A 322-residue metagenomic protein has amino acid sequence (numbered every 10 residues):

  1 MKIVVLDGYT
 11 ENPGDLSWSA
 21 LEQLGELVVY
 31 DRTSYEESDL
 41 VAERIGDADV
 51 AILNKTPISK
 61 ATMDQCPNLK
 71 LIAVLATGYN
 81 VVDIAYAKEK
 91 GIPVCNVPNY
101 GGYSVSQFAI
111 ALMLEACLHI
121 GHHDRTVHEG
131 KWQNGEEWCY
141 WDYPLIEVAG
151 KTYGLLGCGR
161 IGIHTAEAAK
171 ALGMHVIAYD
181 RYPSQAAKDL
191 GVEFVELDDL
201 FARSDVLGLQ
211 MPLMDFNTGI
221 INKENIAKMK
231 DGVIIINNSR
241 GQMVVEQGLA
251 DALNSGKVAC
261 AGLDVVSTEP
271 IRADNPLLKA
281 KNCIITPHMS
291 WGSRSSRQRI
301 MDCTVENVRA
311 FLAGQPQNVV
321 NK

Functional and structural regions predicted by a protein language model:
M1-C95, N222: An N-terminal-biased, well-structured beta-alpha scaffold segment characteristic of Rossmann-like dinucleotide-binding
L6-D7, G154-L156: Conserved N-terminal Rossmann-fold NAD(P)-binding element of oxidoreductases
D49-V50, L71, V206, I234 (+2 more regions): Short, Asp-centered acidic motifs that coordinate Mg2+ and/or phosphate in catalytic or ligand-binding sites
S59-M63, I177, R181-P276: Rossmann-like adenosine-cofactor binding region
K90, P98-T152, E167, V320: Phosphate-binding beta-alpha-beta segment of Rossmann-like dinucleotide-binding domains, i.e., the NAD(P)
V94-C95, G232-K322: Rossmann-like dinucleotide-binding domain for NAD(H)/NADP(H)
I161: Hydrophobic/small residue at the entry helix of a nucleotide-binding pocket
A166, K170, L253: Gly/Ala-rich phosphate-binding loop of Rossmann-like dinucleotide-binding domains, activating on the conserved
